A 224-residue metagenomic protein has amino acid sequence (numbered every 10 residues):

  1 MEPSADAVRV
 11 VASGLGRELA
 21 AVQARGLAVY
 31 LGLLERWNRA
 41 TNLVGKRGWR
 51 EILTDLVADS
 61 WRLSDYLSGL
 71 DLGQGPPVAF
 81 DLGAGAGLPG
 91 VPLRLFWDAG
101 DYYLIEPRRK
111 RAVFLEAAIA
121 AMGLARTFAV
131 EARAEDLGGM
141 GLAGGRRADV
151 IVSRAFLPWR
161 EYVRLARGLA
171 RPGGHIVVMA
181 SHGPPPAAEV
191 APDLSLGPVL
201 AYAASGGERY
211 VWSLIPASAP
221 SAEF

Functional and structural regions predicted by a protein language model:
M1-Q74, F80, K110-R111, A117-T127: Class I SAM-dependent transferase core
E18, N42-L43, G87, D136 (+1 more regions): Residue-level preference for alpha-helix termini and adjacent loops
L70-G75, L142-R146: Glycine-rich phosphate-binding loop signature in dinucleotide/nucleotide-binding domains
P76-P77, P220: Intrinsically disordered, low-complexity proline-rich regions
F80-G87: Class I SAM-dependent methyltransferase "Motif I" SAM/SAH-binding loop
G90-P92, A99-F224: S-adenosylmethionine
